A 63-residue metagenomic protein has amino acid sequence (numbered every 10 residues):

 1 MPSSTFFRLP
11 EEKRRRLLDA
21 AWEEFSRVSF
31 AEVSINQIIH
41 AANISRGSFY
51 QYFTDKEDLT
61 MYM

Functional and structural regions predicted by a protein language model:
M1-E24, V28, Q37: Basic, helix-initiating cap at the start of DNA-binding domains
E11-D19, A31-E32, N43, Y52-M63: An amphipathic alpha-helix adjacent to DNA-recognition modules
Q37-A41, F49: Append "Primarily bacterial transcriptional regulators
